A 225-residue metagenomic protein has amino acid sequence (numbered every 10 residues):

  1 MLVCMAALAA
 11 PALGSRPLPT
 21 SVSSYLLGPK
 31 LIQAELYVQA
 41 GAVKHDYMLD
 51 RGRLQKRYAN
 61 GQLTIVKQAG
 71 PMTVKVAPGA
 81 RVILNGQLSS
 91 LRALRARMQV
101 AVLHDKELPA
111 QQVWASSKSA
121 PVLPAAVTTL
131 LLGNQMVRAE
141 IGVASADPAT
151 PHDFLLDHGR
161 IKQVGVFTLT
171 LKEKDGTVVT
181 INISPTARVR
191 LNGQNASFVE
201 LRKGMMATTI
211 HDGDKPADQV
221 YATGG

Functional and structural regions predicted by a protein language model:
C4-T73, N85-T180, N192-G225: Short, flexible, surface-exposed loop segments at domain boundaries
A77-L84, S184-L191: Structured surface patches comprising rigid loops and adjacent beta-strands/short helices at the edges of well-ordered
